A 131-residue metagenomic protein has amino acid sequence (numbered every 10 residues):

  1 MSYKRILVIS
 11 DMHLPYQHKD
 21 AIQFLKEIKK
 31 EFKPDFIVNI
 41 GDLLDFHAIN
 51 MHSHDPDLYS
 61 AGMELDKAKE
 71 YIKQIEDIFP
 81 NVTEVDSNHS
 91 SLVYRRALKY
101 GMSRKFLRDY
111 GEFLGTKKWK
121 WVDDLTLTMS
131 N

Functional and structural regions predicted by a protein language model:
M1, P34-F36, N131: Intrinsic structural disorder
S2-L7: Extreme N-terminal starter segment of soluble prokaryotic enzymes
I9-K117: Core catalytic region of metal-dependent phosphoesterases/phosphodiesterases, especially metallo-beta-lactamase-like
Y94-R95, T128-N131: Short, solvent-exposed polar/charged micro-motifs at secondary-structure junctions
L114-M129: Short acidic low-complexity segments
